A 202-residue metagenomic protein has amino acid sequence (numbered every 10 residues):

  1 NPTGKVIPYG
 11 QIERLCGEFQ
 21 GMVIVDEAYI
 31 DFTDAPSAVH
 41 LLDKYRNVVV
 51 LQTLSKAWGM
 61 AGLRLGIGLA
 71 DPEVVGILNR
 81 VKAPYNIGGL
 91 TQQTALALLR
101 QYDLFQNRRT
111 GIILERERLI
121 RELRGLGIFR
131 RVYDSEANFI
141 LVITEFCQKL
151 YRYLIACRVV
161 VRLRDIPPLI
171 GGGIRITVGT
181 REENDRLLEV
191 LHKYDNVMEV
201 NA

Functional and structural regions predicted by a protein language model:
P2-V23, Y29-A57: Active-site pre-lysine segment of PLP-dependent enzymes
L42, L123-R124, L154, L191: Hydrophobic C-terminal alpha-helix "anchor/cap" residues
N47-G125, R131-V132: PLP-dependent aminotransferase class I/II
G62, E136-A137, P168-G172: Short acidic/glycine-enriched loop/turn segments that link adjacent beta-strands
A70, V142-E145, V178-T180: Short beta-strand-to-loop capping motifs
I113, G125-C157, I174: Conserved PLP-binding catalytic core of the aspartate aminotransferase-like
A156-C157, I166-A202: PLP-dependent enzyme catalytic core of the Aspartate aminotransferase-like
